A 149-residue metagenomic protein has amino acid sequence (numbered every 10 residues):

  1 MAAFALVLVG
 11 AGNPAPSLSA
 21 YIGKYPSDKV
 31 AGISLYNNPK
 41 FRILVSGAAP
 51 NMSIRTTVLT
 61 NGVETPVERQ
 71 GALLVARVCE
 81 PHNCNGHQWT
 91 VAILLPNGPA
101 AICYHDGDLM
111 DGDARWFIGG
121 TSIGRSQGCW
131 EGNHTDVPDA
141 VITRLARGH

Functional and structural regions predicted by a protein language model:
M1-V7: Bacterial N-terminal signal peptides
G12-L74: N-terminal secretory signal peptides
A15-V30, L35, P39, D108-H149: C-terminal partner/receptor-binding element of secreted or periplasmic proteins
L73-L74, G98-A100: Hydrophobic residues embedded in beta-strands of well-ordered beta-sheets
V75-P81, Y104: Short beta-strand segments that buttress and anchor functional surface loops
N83-T90: Short, surface-exposed coil-to-beta transition loops
A92-L95, H105: Solvent-exposed alpha-helical segments and adjacent loops that form catalytic or protein-interaction surfaces
A101-D108: Catalytic Cys-His active-site segments of thiol-dependent hydrolases/isopeptidases
